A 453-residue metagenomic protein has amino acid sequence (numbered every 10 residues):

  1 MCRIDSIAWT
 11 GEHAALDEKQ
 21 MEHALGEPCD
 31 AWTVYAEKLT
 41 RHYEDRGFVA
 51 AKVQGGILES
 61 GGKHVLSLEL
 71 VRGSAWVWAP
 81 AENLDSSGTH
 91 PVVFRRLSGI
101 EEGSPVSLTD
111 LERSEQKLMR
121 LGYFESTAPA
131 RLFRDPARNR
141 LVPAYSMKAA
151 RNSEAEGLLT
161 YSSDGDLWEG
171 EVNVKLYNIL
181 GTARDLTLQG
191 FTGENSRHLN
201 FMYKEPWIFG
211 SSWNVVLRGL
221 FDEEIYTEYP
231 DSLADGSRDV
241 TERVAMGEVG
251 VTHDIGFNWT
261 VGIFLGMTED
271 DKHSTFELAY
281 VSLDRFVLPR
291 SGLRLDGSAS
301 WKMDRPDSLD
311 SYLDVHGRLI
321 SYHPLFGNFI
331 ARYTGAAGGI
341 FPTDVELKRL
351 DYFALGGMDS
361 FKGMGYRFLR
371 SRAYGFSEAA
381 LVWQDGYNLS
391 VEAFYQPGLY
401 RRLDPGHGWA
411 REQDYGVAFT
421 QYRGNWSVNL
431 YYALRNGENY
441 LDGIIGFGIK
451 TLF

Functional and structural regions predicted by a protein language model:
M1-L121, E125-A128, L132-F133, R140-P143 (+2 more regions): Interaction-mediating elements
F48-K52, V244, Y312-H316: Amphipathic hydrophobic-ligand
S87-G88, S104-D296, L313, F329 (+5 more regions): Gram-negative/organellar outer-membrane beta-barrel architecture
S153-D166, T343, R402-Q413: Small/polar, glycine/serine/threonine/aspartate-rich low-complexity segments that form flexible
L293-M303, L309-A337: Transmembrane beta-barrel strand/turn architecture of Gram-negative outer membrane proteins
P324-L403: Extracytoplasmic gating/loop element in the C-terminal half of outer-membrane beta-barrel translocons and assembly
E378-A380, G406, E412-T420: Short glycine-rich, acidic/polar surface loops and turns
